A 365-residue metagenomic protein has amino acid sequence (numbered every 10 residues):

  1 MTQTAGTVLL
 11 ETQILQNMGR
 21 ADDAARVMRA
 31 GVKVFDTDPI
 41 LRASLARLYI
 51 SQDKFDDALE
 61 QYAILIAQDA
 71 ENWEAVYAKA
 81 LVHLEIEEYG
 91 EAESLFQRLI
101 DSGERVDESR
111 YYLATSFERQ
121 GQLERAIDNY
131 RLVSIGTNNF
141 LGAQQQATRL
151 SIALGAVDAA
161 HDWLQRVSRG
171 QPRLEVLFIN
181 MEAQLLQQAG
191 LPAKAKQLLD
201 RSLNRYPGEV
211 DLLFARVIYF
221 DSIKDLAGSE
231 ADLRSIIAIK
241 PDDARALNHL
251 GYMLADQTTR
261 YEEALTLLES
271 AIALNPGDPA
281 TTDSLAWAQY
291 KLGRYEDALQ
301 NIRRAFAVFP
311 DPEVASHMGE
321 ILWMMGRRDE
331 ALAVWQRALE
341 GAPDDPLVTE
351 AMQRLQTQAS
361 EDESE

Functional and structural regions predicted by a protein language model:
M1-T2, V34-F35, Q68-D69, D101-G103 (+7 more regions): Structural marker of alpha-solenoid helical repeat scaffolds
G6, I40, E74, E108 (+7 more regions): Start-of-helix register in tetratricopeptide repeats
L10, S44, A78, Y112 (+7 more regions): Canonical tetratricopeptide repeat
Q13, R47, L81, T115 (+7 more regions): Residue-level recognition of tetratricopeptide repeat
N17, S51-Q52, E85-I86, R119 (+7 more regions): Register position in tetratricopeptide repeats
